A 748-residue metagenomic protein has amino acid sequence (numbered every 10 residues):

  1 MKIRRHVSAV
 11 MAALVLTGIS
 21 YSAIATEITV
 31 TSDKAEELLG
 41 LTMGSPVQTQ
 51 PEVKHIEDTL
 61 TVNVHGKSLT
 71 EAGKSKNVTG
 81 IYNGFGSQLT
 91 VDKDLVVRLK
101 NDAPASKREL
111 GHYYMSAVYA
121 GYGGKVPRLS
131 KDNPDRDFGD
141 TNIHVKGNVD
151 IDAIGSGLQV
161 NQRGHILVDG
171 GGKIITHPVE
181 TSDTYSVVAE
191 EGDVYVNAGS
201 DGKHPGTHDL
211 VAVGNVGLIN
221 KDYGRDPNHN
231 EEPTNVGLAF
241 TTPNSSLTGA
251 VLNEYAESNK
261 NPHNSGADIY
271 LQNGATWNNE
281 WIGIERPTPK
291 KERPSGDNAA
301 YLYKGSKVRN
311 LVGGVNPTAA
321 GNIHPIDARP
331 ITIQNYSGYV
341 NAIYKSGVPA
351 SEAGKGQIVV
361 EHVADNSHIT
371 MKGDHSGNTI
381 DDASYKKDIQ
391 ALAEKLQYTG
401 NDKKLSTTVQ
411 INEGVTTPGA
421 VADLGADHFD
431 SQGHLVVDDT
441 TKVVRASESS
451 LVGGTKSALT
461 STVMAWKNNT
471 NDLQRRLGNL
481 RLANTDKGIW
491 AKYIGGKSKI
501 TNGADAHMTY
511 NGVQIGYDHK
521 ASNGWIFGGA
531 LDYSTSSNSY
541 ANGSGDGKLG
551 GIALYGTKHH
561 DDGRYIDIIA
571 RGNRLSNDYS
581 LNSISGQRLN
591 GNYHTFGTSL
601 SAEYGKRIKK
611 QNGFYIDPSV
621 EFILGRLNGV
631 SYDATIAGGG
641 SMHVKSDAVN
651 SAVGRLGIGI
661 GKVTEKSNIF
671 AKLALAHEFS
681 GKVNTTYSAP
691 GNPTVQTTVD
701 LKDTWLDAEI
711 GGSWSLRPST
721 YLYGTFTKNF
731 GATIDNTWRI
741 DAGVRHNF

Functional and structural regions predicted by a protein language model:
M1-T26: Gram-negative bacterial Sec-dependent N-terminal signal peptides
K2, T26, T332-Q357, H368-D518: Outer-membrane translocation/initiation segment of Type V secreted surface proteins
I28-V30, T49, V53-D58, V64 (+11 more regions): All-beta strand scaffolds that present successive hydrophobic residues in beta-strands
T29-Q48, N63-G86, R98-T141, D150-H165 (+7 more regions): Extracellular beta-strand/beta-solenoid scaffold signature
D193, T207-D209, V213-A391: Extracellular beta-strand/loop-rich repeat segments of large surface/secreted proteins
S447-I616, F726-T727, A732, T737 (+2 more regions): Outer membrane beta-barrel translocator domains of Type V secretion systems
K456, G503-T509, A541-G543, S576-H594 (+2 more regions): Solvent-exposed, glycine/polar-rich loop segments of beta-barrel outer-membrane systems
A553, K558, K610, H643-F748: Outer membrane beta-barrel transmembrane domains
